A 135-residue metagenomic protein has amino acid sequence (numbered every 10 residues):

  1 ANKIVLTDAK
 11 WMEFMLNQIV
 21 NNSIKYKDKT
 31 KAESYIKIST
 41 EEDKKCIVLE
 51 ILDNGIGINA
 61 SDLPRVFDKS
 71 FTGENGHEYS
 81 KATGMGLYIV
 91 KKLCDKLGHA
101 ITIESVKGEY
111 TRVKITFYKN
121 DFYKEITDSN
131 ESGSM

Functional and structural regions predicted by a protein language model:
I4-T7: Conserved micro-motifs of the catalytic ATP-binding
S23-K27: Short helix-loop "hinge" at the ATP-lid/N-box region of the Bergerat-fold HATPase_c
D28-T30, F71-K81: Glycine-rich ATP-lid/hinge loop adjacent to the conserved G-boxes
D53: Acidic ATP/Mg2+-coordinating residue in the GHKL
I58-S70, N130: Short conserved segment of the HATPase_c
